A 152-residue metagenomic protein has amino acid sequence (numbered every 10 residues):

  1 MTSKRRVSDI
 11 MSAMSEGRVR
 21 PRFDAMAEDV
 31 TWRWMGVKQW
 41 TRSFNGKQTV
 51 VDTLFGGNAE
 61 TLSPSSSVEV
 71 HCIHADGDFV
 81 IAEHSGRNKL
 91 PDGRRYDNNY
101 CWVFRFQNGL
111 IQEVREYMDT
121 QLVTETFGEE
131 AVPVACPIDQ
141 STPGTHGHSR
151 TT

Functional and structural regions predicted by a protein language model:
M1-E28, G128-T152: Short, low-complexity N-terminal intrinsically disordered segments enriched in polar/charged residues
R5-S15, Q39-R42, G57-T61, E83 (+1 more regions): Short, mixed-charge, low-aromatic patches
I10, P21-M26, V30, V50 (+3 more regions): Hydrophobic pocket/interface hotspot
E16, N45, D92: Short glycine-rich loop/turn motifs that provide flexible caps or phosphate-binding loops at active sites
R20, A27-D76: A solvent-exposed, acidic/Ser-Thr-rich amphipathic alpha-helical stretch
F55-T152: A beta-strand edge to alpha-helix "cap/lid" segment located at domain peripheries
